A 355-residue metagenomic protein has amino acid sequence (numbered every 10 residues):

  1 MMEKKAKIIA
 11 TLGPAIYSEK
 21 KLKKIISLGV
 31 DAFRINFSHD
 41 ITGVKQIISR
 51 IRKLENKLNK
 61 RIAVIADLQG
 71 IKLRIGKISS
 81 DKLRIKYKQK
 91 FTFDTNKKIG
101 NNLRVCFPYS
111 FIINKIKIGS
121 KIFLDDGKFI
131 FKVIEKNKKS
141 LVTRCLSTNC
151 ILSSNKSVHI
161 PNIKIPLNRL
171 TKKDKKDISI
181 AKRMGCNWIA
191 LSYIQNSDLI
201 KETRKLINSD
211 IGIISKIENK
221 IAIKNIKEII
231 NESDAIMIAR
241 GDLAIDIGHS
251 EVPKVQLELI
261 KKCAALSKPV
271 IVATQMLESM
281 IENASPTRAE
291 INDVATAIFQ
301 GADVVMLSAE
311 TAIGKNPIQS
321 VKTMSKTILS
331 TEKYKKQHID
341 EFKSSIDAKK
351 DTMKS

Functional and structural regions predicted by a protein language model:
M1-S355: Non-catalytic helical/linker scaffolds that mediate oligomerization, partner binding, and domain coupling around large
